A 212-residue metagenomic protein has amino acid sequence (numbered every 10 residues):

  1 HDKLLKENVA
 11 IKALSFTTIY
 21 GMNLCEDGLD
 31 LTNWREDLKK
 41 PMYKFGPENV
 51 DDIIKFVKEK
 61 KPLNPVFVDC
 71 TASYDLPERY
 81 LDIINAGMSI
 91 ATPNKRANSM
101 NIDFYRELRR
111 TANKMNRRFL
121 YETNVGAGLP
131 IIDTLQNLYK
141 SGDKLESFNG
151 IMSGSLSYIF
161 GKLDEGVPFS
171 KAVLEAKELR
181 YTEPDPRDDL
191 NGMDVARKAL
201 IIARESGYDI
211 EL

Functional and structural regions predicted by a protein language model:
H1-N85: N-terminal glycine-/serine-/threonine-rich beta1-alpha1-beta2 phosphate-ribose binding loop of Rossmann-like
L4-N8, E59, R110-N113, L138-K140: Short, conserved catalytic or adaptor-binding loops enriched in Gly and charged residues
A10-K12, P62-N64, A86-G87, K114-R117 (+1 more regions): Short coil/turn connectors at secondary-structure junctions
T71-A86, K95-E122, A127-L138: Rossmann-fold NAD(P)-binding glycine/threonine-rich loop
I84, A91, G150-I151: Short conserved micro-motifs on helix faces and helix-strand junctions that flank and scaffold key functional residues
D103, N116-L212: Core active-site phosphate/anionic-ligand binding loop and the adjoining beta-turn-alpha structural block in enzyme
